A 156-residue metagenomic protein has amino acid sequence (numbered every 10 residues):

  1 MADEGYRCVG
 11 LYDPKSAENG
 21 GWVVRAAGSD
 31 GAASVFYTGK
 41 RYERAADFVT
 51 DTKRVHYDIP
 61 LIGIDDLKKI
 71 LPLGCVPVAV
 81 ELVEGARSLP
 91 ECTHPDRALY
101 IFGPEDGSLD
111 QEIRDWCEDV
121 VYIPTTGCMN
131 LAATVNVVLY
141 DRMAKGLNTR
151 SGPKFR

Functional and structural regions predicted by a protein language model:
M1-E81, M143-N148, G152-F155: RNA substrate-binding interface of SAM-dependent RNA methyltransferases
E18-N19, R87, S108, M129-N130: Residues that form or flank phosphate/diphosphate-binding pockets in enzymes that use nucleotide phosphates
G21-W22, E112, A133-T134: Generic recognition of short, well-ordered alpha-helical segments
S29, W116-K154: Structured adenosyl-cofactor binding patch, chiefly the S-adenosyl-L-methionine
K40-Y42, P104-G107, P124-M129: Short, acidic/turn-prone active-site loops that include or flank metal/cofactor- and phosphate-binding residues
A46-D51, P90-C92, A133-T134: Short secondary-structure transition/capping segments
G74-V78, P95, N136-V138: Short, surface-exposed amphipathic charged segments that create phosphate/polyanion-binding patches used for binding
V83-V121: Active-site/ligand-binding-proximal alpha/beta "capping" segment
